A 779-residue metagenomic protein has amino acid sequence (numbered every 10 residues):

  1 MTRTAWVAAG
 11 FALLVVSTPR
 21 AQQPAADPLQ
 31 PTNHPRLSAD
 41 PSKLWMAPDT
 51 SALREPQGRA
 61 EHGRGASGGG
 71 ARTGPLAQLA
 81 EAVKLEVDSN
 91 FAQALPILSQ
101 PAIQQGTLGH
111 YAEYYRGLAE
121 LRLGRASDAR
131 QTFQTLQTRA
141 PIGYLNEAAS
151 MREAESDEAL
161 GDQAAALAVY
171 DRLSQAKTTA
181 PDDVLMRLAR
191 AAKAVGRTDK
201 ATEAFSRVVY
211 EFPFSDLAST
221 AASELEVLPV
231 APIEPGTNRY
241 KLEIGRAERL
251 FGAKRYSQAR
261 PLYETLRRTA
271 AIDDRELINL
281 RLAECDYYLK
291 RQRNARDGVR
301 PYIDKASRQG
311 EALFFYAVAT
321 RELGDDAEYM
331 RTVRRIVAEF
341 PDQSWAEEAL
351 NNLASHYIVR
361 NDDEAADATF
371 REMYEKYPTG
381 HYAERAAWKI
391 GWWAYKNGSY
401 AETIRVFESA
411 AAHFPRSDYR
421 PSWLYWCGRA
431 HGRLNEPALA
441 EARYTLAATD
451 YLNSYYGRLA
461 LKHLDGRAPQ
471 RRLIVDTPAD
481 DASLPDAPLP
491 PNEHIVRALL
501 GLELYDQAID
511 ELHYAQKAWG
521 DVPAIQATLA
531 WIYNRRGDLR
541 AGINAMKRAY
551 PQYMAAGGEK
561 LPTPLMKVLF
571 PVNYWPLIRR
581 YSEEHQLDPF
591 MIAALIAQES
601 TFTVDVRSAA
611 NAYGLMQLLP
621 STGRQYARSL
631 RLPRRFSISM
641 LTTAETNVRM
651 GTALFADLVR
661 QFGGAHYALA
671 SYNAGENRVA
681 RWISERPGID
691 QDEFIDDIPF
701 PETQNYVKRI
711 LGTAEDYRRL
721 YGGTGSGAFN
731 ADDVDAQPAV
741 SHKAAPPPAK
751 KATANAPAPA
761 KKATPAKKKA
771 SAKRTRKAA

Functional and structural regions predicted by a protein language model:
T2, W6, T18-A610, M616 (+6 more regions): Acidic, polar-rich low-complexity tracts and alpha-helical solenoid repeat scaffolds
A8-V15: Bacterial N-terminal signal peptides
N90, T646-N647: An acidic site on a long C-lobe helix of protein kinase domains
A438-L446, L615, G663, A668-G723: Catalytic and substrate-binding regions of cell-wall glycan-acting enzymes that process beta-1,4-linked
L577, M650, Q661, R709: Charged catalytic carboxylate motif
D588-A594, F662-L669: Acidic/histidine metal-binding catalytic segments
F636-T646: A short, structured beta-strand-centered segment in the mid-to-C-terminal lobe of catalytic cores from group-transfer
